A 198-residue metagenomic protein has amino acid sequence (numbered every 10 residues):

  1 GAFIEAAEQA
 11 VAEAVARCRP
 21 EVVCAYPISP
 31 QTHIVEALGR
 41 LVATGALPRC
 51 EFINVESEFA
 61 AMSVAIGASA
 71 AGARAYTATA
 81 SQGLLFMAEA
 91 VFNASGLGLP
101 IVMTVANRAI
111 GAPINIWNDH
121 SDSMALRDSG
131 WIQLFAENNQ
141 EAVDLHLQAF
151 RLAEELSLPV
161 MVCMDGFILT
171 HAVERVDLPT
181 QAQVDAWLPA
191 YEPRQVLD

Functional and structural regions predicted by a protein language model:
G1-A125, G130, L147, G166-F167: Thiamine diphosphate
G1-E5, W131-L134, E174-P179: Short, exposed beta-strand "edge-strand" segments with a Pro/Gly-rich flavor and a Y/T-containing core
A46, E154-L158, V196: Residue-level signal for secondary-structure boundary elements
C50, V160-D198: Conformationally flexible catalytic loops at phosphate/diphosphate-handling active centers
S63-V64, D144, A172-V173: Short, solvent-exposed polar/charged micro-motifs at secondary-structure junctions
G96, A149, V176-L178: Short basic, glycine-rich beta-strand/loop surfaces that mediate nucleic-acid
W117-G166, A190-Y191: Conserved thiamine diphosphate
